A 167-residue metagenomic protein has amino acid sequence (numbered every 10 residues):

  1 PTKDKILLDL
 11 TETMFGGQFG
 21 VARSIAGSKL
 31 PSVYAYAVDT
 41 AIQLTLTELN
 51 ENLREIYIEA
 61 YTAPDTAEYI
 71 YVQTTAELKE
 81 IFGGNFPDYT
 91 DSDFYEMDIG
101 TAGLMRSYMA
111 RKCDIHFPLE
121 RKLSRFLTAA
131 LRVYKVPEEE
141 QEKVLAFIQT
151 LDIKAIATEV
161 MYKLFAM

Functional and structural regions predicted by a protein language model:
P1-E12: HTH DNA-binding helix-turn interface
P1-T2, R23-G27, N85-F86: Short, charged, low-complexity loops and linkers
D9, G20-E55, E59-P64, Y69-A76: Hydrophobic alpha-helical connector segments
L10, M14, Q18, A22 (+3 more regions): Hydrophobic recognition helices of helix-based DNA-binding modules
G17, N50-R54, Y108, K112 (+1 more regions): Amphipathic alpha-helical interaction segments
E59-L131: Amphipathic alpha-helical packing segments from all-alpha helical-bundle domains
E80, A110, D114-M167: C-terminal peripheral helix-coil segments that are non-catalytic and often amphipathic
